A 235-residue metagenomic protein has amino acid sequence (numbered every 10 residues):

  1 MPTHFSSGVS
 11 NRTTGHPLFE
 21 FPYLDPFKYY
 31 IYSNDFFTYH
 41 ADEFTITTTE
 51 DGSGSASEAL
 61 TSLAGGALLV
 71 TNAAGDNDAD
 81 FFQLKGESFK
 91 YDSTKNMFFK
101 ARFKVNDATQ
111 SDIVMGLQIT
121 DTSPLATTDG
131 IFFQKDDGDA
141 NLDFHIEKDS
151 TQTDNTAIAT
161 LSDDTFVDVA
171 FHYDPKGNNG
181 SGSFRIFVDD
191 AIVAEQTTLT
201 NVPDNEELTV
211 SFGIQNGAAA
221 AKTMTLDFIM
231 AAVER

Functional and structural regions predicted by a protein language model:
P2-E50: Extracellular carbohydrate-recognition regions
T3-E20, L199-R235: Ligand-recognition surfaces built from glycine- and aromatic
F36, V169, D227-A231: Extracellular beta-strand elements of beta-rich domains used for carbohydrate recognition/degradation or cell-matrix
D42-L69: Extracellular glycan-recognition surfaces and repeat-rich motifs
V70-L142: Secretory/extracellular carbohydrate-interaction modules and structurally similar beta-sandwich "look-alikes"
F99-A101, D164-G177, F184-I186: Short tryptophan-centered beta-strand motifs in secreted/extracellular beta-sheet-rich domains of glycan-recognition
I146-D168: Short, aromatic/His-centered strand-loop micro-motif at the edge of beta-sheets
I158, V188-L208: Short, solvent-exposed beta-strand-to-loop segments that form ligand-recognition rims of beta-rich domains
